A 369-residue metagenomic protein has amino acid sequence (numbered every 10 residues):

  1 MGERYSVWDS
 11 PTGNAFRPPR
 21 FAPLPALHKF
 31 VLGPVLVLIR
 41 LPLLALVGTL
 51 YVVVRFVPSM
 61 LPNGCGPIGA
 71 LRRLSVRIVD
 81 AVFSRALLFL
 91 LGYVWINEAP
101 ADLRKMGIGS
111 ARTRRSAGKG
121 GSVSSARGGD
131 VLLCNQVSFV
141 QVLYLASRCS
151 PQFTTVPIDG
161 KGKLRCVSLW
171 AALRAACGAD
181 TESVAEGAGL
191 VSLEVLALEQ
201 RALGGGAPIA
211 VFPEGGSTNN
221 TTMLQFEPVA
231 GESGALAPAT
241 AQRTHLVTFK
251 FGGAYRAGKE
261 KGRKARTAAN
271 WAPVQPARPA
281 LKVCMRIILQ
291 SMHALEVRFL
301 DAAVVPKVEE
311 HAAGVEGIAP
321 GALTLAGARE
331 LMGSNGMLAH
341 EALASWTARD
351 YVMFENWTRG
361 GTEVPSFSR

Functional and structural regions predicted by a protein language model:
M1-P23, L323, L331-A339, L343 (+1 more regions): Extended, low-complexity, polar regulatory segments
P11-K29, G118-K119, C166-Q200: N-terminal hydrophobic signal-anchor/signal peptide
P18-P100: A transmembrane-helix-recognition feature enriched in membrane-embedded lipid enzymes and envelope glyco-/phospholipid
C65-R77, V82, L90, N97 (+1 more regions): Catalytic core of membrane glycerolipid acyltransferases/transacylases, capturing the structured, soluble-facing
R85-G129, S192-A197: A short, well-structured juxtamembrane/interface segment
G128-C134, G205-P213: Generic beta-sheet signal
W170, A207-P208, G215-L323, W357 (+1 more regions): A cross-family acyltransferase "interaction/gating" segment
H340-E341, S345-R369: Cytosolic-facing loops and C-terminal tails of multi-pass membrane proteins
